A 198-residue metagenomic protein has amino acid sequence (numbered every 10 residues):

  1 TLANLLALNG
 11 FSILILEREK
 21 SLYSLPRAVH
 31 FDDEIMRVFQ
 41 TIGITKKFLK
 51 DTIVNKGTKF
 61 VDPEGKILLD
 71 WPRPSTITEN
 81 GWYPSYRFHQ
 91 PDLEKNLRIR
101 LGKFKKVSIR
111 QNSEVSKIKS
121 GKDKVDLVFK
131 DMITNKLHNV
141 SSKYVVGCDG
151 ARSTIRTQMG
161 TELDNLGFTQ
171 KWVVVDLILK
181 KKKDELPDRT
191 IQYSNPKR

Functional and structural regions predicted by a protein language model:
A3, F39, L93-L97, V146 (+1 more regions): Conserved structural-core and active-site-/substrate-pathway-adjacent residues in large, well-folded domains of enzymes
N4-A28: Glycine-rich FAD pyrophosphate-binding loop
N9, K103-F104: Conserved dinucleotide-binding and phosphotransfer motif residues
S12-L14, S108, H138: Structural signature of beta-strand start/N-cap positions in the alpha/beta core of ABC transporter nucleotide-binding
S24-A28, D32-G102, K119, Q192: Active-site-adjacent segment of FAD-dependent monooxygenases/related oxidoreductases
I99, Y144, C148-R198: Conserved FAD-binding catalytic core of PHBH/FMO-like flavoproteins
Q111-D126: A conserved short coil-to-beta-strand element within the FAD-binding core of flavoproteins
I133-Y144, C148: Core beta-strand elements of the Rossmann-like FAD/NAD(P) dinucleotide-binding domain in flavoenzyme oxidoreductases
